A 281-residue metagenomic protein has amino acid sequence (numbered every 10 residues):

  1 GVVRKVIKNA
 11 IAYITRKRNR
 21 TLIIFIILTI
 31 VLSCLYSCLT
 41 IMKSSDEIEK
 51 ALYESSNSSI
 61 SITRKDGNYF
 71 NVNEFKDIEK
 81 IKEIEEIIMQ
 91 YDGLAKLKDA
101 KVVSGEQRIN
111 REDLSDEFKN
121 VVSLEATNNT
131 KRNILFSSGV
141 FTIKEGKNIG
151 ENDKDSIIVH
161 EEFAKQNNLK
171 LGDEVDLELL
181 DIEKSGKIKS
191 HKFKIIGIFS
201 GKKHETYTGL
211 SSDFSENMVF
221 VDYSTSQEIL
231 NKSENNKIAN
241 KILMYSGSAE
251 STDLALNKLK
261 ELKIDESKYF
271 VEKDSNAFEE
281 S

Functional and structural regions predicted by a protein language model:
G1-Y36, E280: N-terminal Sec/SRP start-transfer signal
V2-N9, T40, S190, V221: Charged, alpha-helix-enriched surfaces in structured cytosolic catalytic cores of large nucleotide-utilizing machines
K8, K43-D46, D253: Generic alpha-helical structural signal
T15, D46-E49, F278-S281: Alpha-helical membrane-interface segments at transmembrane helix boundaries
R20-L22, I30-S58: Alpha-helical transmembrane segments
A51-S61, Y69-I88, G93-N276: Basic-flanked hydrophobic alpha-helices used for secretion and membrane insertion
